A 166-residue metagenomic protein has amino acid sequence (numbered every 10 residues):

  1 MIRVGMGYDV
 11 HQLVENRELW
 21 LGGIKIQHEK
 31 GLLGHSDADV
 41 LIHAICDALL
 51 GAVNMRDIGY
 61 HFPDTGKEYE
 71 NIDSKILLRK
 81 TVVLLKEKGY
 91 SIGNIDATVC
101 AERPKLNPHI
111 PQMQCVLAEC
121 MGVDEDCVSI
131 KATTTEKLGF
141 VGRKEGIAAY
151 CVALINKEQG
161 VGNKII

Functional and structural regions predicted by a protein language model:
M1-P111, M121: RNase III-family endoribonuclease catalytic core
W20-L21, M113, R143-G146: Short, glycine/charged-enriched secondary-structure capping and boundary segments
D124-C127: Short acidic capping loops at alpha-helix termini that bridge into adjacent secondary structure
I130-T134: Pyridoxal 5′-phosphate
K137-G139: Short acidic, Gly/Pro-enriched loop/turn segments at secondary-structure junctions
V141-E158: C-terminal edge-of-domain segments
K157-I166: Short, basic, low-complexity termini and linkers enriched in Ser/Thr/Gly/Pro that act as targeting/leader peptides
